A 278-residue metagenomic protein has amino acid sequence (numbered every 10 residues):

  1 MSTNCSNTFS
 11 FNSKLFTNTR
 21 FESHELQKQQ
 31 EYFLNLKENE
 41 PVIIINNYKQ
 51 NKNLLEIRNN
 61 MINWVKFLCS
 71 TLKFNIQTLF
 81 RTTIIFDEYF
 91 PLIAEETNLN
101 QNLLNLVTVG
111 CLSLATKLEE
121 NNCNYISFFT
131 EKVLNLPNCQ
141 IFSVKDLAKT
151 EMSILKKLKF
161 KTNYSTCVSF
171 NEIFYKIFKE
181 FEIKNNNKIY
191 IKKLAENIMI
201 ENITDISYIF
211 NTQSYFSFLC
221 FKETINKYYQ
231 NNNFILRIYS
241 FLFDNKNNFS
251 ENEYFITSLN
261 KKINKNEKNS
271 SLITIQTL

Functional and structural regions predicted by a protein language model:
M1-V109, L114-P137, S143-K176, I183-E201 (+3 more regions): Acidic, Ser/Thr/Pro-rich regulatory low-complexity segments at or just upstream of the first helical elements of major
N202-L278: C-terminal region detector
